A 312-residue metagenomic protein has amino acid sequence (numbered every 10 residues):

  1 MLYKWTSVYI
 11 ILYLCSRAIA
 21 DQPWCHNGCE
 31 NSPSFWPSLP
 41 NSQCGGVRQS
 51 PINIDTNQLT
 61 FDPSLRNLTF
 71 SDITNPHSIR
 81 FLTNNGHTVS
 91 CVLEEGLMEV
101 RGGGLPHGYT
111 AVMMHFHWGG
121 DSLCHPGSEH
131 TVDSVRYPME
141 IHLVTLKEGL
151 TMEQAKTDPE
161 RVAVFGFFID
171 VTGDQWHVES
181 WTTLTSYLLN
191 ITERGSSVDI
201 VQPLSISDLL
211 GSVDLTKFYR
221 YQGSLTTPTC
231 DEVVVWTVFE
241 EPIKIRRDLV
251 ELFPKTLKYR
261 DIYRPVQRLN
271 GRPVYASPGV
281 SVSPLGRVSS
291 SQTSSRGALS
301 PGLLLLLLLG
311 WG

Functional and structural regions predicted by a protein language model:
M1-G312: Alpha-carbonic anhydrase
